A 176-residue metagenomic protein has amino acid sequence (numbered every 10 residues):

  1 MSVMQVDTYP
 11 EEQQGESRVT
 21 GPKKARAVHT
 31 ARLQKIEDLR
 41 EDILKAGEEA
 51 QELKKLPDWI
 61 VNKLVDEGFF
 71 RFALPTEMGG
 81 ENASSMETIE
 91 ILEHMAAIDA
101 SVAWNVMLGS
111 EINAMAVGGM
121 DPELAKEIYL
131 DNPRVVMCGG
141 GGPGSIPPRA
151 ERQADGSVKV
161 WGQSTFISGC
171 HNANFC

Functional and structural regions predicted by a protein language model:
M1-V3, E16, L33, N132-R134: Low-complexity, intrinsically disordered short peptide segments enriched in small/polar/basic residues
S2-V28: Intrinsic disorder at enzyme termini
G21-I36, Q51: N-terminal hydrophobic or amphipathic helices/low-complexity stretches enriched in small/hydrophobic/Pro/Gly
R32-K35, L39, L56, I60 (+1 more regions): General structural feature for long, well-ordered alpha-helical segments within catalytic domains of soluble enzymes
E37-E41, F69-R71: A short alpha-helix capping/helix-coil boundary motif
R40-I43, G47-A50: N- or domain-start disorder-to-order transition segments that initiate the globular core
A50-E52, N82: Residue-level marker of alpha-helix boundaries and capping positions
D58-D66, R71-N174: Glycine-rich flavin
